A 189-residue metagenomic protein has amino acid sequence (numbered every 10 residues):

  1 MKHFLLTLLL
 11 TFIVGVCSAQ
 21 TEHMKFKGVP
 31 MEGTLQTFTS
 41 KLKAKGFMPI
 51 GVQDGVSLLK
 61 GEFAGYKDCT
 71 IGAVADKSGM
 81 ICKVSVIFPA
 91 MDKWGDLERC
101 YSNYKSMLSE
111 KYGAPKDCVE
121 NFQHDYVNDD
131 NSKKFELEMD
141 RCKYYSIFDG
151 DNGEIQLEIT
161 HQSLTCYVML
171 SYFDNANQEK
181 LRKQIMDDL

Functional and structural regions predicted by a protein language model:
H3-G15: Sec-dependent N-terminal signal peptides
L10, A64, A75-K77, L137-M139 (+1 more regions): Sterically constrained small-residue positions within well-ordered secondary structures of folded domains
Q20-D54, P89-L189: Non-cytosolic coordination micro-motifs
M24-K25, V29-L35, Q53-K77: Accessory recognition modules or surfaces
L59, I71-A73, V84, I155-I159 (+1 more regions): Hydrophobic beta-strand residues in large extracellular and virion-surface proteins
G61-Y104: Mid-chain, structured segments of secreted extracytoplasmic proteins
